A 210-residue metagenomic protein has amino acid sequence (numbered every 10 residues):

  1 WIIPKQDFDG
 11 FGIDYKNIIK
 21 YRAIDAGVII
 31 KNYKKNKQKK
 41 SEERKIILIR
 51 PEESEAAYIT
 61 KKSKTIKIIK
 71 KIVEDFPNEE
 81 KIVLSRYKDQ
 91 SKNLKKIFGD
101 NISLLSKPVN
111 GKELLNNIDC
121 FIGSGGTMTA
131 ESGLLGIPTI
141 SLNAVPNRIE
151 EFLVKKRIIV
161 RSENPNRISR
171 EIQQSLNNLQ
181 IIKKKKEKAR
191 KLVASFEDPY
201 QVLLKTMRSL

Functional and structural regions predicted by a protein language model:
W1-K62: A nucleotide-sugar donor-handling region in carbohydrate enzymes
I3-D9, S85-K92, A144-N147: Short, polar loop motifs at secondary-structure junctions
Y15, N78-E79, I118: Short, well-ordered alpha-helix to beta-strand connector turns
K16-Q38, T60, I158-L210: Leloir-type glycosyltransferase catalytic cores
K37-K45, T60-K81, P199-L210: Core catalytic architecture of nucleotide-activated donor-dependent transferases building glycoconjugates
K70-L105: Catalytic donor nucleotide-activated moiety binding site of glycosyltransferases and closely related
L105-E113: Conserved active-site histidine-acidic residue motif and adjacent donor-binding/catalytic loop of glycosyltransferases
L114-E151: A donor-sugar binding/catalytic signature common to diverse glycosyltransferases and related nucleotide-sugar
